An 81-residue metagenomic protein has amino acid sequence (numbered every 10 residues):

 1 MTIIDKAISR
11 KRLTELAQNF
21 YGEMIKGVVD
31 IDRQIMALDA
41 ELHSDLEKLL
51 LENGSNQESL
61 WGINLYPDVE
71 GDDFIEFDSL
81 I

Functional and structural regions predicted by a protein language model:
M1-T14, P67: Contiguous interface-forming segments/domains that mediate binding rather than catalysis
D5-K6, N19, E58, Y66-P67 (+1 more regions): Metal- and O2-centered redox machinery and metal/ROS homeostasis
I8-L49: Negatively charged, low-complexity tracts enriched in Asp/Glu with abundant Ser/Thr
D39-D72: Amphipathic, interaction-prone secondary-structure segments
